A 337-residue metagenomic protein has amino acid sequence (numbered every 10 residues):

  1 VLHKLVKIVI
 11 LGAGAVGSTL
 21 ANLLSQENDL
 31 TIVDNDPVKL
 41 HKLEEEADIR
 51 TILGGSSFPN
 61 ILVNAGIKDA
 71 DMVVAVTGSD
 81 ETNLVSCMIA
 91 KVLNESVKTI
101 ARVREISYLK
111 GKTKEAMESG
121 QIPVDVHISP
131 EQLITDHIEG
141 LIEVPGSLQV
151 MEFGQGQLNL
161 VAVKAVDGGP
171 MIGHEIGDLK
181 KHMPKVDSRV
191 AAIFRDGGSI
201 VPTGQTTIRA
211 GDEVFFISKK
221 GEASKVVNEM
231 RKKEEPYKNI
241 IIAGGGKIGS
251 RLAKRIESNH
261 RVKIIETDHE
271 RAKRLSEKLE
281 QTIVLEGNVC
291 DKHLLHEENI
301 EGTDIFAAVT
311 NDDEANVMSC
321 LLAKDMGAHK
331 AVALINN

Functional and structural regions predicted by a protein language model:
V1-N337: Cytosolic regulatory regions of ion transport systems
